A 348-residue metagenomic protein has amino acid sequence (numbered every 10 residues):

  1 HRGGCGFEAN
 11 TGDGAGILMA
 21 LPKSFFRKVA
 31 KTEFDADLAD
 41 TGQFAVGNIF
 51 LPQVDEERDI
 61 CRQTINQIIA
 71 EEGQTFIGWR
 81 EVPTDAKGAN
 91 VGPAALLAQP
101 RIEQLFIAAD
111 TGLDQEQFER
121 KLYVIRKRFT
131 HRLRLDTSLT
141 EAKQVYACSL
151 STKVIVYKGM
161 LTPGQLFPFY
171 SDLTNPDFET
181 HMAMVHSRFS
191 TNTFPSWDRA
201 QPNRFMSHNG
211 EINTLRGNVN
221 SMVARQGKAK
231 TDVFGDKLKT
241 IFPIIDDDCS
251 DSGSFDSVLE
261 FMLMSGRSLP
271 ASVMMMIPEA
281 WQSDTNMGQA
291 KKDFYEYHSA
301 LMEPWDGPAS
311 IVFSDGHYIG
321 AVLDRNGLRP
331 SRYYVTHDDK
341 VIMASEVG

Functional and structural regions predicted by a protein language model:
H1-G348: Conserved short alpha-helical segments that host acidic/polar catalytic motifs at enzyme active sites
